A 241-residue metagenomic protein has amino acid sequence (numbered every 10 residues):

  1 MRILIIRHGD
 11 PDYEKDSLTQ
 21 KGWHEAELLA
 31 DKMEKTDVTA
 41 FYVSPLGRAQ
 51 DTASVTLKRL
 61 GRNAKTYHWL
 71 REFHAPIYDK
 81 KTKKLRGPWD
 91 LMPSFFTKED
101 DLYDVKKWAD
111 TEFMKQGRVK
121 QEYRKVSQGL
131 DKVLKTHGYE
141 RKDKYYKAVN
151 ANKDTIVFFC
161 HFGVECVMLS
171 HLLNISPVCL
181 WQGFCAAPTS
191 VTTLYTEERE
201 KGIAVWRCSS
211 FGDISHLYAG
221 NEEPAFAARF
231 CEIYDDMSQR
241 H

Functional and structural regions predicted by a protein language model:
R2-W69: Active-site-proximal alpha-helix that buttresses catalytic centers in soluble enzyme cores
G9, L46, F162, G212-I214: Active-site metal-binding loops of divalent metal-dependent hydrolases
K15, T19, Y123, L180: Flexible, glycine- and charge-enriched loops at secondary-structure boundaries
K32, T52, K125, G129-V133 (+2 more regions): Amphipathic alpha-helical segments that form well-ordered structural scaffolds and often line/cohere around active
T39-P45, Y145-K147, T155-F158: Short glycine-rich phosphate-binding loop at a beta-alpha junction
G61-H137: Phosphate-handling substructures
F73-G87, L91, K144-T155, V167-H241: Acidic, low-complexity terminal tails and accessory targeting/binding regions of phosphate-metabolizing enzymes
D131-N150: Alpha/beta-hydrolase fold catalytic core
